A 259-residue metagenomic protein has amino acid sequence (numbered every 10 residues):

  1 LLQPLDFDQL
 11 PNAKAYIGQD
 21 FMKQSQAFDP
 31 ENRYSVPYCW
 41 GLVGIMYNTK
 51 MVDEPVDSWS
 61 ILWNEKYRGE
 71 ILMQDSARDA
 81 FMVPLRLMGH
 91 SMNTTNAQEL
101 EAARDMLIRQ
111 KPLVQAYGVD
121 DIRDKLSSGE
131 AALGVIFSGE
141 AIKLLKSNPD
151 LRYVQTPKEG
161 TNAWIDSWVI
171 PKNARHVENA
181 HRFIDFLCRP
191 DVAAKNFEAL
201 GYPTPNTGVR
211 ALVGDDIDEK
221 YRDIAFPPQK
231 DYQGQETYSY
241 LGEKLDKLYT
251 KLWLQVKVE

Functional and structural regions predicted by a protein language model:
L1-E130: Extracytoplasmic ligand-binding site segments that recognize negatively charged/polar headgroups
L1-P4, P30-N32, L144-T156, E219-D223: Ligand-binding "clamshell"
Q3-Y16, S35, L133, D150-N162 (+1 more regions): Short beta-strand->loop
G44-M51, R86-G89, W164-H176, K195: A bilobed periplasmic-binding-protein/Venus flytrap-type ligand-binding module shared by bacterial periplasmic
L100-R109, Q115, N148-K172, E219: Periplasmic-binding protein-like
S127, L133-L151: A ligand-binding cleft/hinge motif common to bilobed small-molecule-binding domains
P171-Y232: Mature extracytoplasmic/periplasmic domains
Q229-E259: Conserved C-terminal helix/tail region of periplasmic/extracytoplasmic solute-binding proteins
